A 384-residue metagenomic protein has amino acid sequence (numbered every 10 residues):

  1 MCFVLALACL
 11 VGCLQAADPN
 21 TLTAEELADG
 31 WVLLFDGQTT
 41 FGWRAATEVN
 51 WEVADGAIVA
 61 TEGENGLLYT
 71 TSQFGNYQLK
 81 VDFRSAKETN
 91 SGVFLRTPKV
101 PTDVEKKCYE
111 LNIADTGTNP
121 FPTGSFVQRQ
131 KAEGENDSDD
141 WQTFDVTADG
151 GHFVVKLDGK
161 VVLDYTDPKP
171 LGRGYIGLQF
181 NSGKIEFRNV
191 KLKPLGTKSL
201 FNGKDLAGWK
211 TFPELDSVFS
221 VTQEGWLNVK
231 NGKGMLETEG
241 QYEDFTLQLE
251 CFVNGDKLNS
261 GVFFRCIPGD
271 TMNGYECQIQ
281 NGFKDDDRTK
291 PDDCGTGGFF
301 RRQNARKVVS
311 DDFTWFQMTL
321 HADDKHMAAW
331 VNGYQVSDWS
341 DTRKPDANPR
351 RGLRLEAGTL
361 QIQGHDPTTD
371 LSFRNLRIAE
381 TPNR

Functional and structural regions predicted by a protein language model:
C2-G12: Bacterial N-terminal signal peptides
Q15-R384: Carbohydrate-interacting regions of secretory-pathway proteins
